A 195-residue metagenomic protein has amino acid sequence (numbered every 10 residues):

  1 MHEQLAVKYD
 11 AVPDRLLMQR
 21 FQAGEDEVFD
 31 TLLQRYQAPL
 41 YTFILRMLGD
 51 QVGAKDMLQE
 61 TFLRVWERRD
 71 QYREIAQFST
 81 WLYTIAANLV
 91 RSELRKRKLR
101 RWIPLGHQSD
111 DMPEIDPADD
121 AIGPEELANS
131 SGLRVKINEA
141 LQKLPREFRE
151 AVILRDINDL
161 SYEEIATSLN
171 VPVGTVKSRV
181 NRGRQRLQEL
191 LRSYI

Functional and structural regions predicted by a protein language model:
M1-L16: Extreme N-terminal regulatory/targeting segments of RNA polymerase sigma factors
E3-A6, Q22-T31, Y41-E60, Q71 (+2 more regions): Short, charged helix-capping/linker segments at alpha-helix termini
D10-A11, R101-L127, S161: Internal acidic/polar
R35-A38, R46-G49, I153-E163: Short helix-capping/turn signature of helix-turn-helix
T42, D56-L63, A76-N88: Structural recognition of an alpha-helix C-terminal capping motif at a helix-to-coil junction
D70-E74, T84-L105: Arg/Lys-rich amphipathic alpha helix in sigma70-family domain 2
R95-K98, R149, R184-I195: Short, Lys/Arg-enriched C-terminal cap helix and immediately downstream tail that follows
V135-T175: Helix-turn-helix DNA-binding module
